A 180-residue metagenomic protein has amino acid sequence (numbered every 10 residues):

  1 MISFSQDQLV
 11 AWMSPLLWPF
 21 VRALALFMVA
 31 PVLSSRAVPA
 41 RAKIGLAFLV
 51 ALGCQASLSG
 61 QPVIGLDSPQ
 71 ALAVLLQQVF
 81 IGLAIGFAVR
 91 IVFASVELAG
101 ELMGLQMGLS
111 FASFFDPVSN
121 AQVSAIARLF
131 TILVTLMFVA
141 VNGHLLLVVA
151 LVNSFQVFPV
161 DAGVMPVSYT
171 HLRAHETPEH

Functional and structural regions predicted by a protein language model:
I2-A11, G108-F111, Q156-P159: Short juxtamembrane and helix-loop transition motifs at transmembrane-helix boundaries in membrane proteins
I2-S68: Hydrophobic transmembrane alpha-helices
V10-L17, P117-N120, M165-V167: Short, amphipathic, aromatic/basic-enriched membrane-interface segments that mark the entry/exit of transmembrane
P15, K43-F48, Q70, V74 (+4 more regions): Alpha-helical transmembrane segments of multi-pass membrane proteins, especially transporters and channels
R22-V29, L46-Q55, A84-S95, F130-V139: Hydrophobic alpha-helical transmembrane segments of multi-pass integral membrane proteins
V74-L129, L133: Hydrophobic alpha-helical segments and helix pairs
L146-L172: Membrane-interface interhelical connector segments
H171-H180: Single conserved hydrophobic/aromatic residue that forms the stacking wall/gate of nucleotide- or nucleobase-binding
